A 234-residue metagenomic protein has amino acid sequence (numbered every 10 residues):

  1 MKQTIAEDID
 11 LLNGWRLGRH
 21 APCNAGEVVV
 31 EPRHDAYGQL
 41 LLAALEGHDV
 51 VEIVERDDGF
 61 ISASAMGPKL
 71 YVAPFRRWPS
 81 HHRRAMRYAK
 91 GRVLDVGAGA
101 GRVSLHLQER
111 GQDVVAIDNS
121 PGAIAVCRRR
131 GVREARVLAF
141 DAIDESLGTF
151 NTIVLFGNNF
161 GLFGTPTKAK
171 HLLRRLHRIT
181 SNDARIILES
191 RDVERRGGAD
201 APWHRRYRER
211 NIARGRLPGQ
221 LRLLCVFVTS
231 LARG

Functional and structural regions predicted by a protein language model:
K2-V54: N-terminal auxiliary segments of SAM/dcSAM-dependent transferases
E31, D35, Q39-L45, S181-G234: SAM-dependent methyltransferase
V72-R92: Conserved alpha-helix/loop element of class I SAM-dependent methyltransferases that forms part of the SAM/SAH-binding
G91-G99: Conserved class I S-adenosyl-L-methionine
S120-P121: Conserved SAM/SAH-binding beta-strand->alpha-helix loop
G131-A142: Conserved SAM-binding strand-loop segment of SAM-dependent methyltransferases
F150-K170: A short SAM/SAH-binding and catalytic strip from SAM-dependent methyltransferases
A169-N182: A short glycine-rich, Lys/Arg-flanked "PGG" loop and its adjoining helix->strand segment in the class I
